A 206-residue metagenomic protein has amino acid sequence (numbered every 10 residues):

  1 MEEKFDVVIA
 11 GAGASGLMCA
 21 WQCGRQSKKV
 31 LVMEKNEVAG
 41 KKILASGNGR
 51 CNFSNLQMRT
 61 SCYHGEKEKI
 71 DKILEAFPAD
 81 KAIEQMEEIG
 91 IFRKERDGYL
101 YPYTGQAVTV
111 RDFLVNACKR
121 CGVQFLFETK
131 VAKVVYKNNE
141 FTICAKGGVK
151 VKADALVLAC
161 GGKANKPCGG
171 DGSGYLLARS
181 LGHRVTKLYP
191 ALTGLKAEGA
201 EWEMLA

Functional and structural regions predicted by a protein language model:
F5-V32: N-terminal Rossmann-like FAD-binding beta1-loop-alpha1 element of flavoenzymes
I9, G13-S15, V38, G162-A164: Residue-level detector of alpha-helix initiation sites
G24-N48: Glycine-rich FAD pyrophosphate-binding loop
E37-A39, L44-A45, F53-R59, R184-K187 (+1 more regions): An anion/pyrophosphate-binding glycine-rich loop and adjacent beta-alpha core in soluble alpha-beta enzymes
A39-A45, D71-P78, E84-Q85, G90-Y101 (+1 more regions): A short alpha-helix-loop-beta-strand transition element characteristic of N-terminal alpha/beta dinucleotide-binding
L44-A76, D80-A82: N-terminal glycine-rich dinucleotide-binding loop that anchors FAD/FMN and/or NAD(P) in oxidoreductases
A76-A155: Feature captures the FAD/FMN-dependent oxidoreductase FAD-binding
R120-A206: Predominantly flavin-linked oxidoreductase catalytic cores and closely associated redox partners
